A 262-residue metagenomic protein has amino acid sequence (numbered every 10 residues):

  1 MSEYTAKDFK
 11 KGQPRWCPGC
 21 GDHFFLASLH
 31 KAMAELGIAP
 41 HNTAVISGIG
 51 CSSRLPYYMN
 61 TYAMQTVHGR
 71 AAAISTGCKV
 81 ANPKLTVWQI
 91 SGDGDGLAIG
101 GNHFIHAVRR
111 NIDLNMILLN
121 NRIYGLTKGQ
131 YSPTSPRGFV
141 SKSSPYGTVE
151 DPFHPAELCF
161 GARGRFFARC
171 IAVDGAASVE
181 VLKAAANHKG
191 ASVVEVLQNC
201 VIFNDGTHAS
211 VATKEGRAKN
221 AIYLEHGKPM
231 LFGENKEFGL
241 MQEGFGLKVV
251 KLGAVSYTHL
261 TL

Functional and structural regions predicted by a protein language model:
E3, S132-A185: Conserved thiamine diphosphate
A6-V67: Active-site diphosphate/adenylate-binding microenvironment
G12, A39-T43, A81-V87, R109-N115 (+3 more regions): Short coil/turn connectors at secondary-structure junctions
W16-P18, Q89-S91, F166-I171, V193: Short catalytic-loop micro-motif centered on adjacent basic/acidic residues
C51-I123: Thiamine diphosphate
D174-S178, A185-V255: Glycine-rich, Lys/Arg-enriched anion-binding loops that position phosphate/diphosphate groups for phosphoryl
T258-L262: Conserved small/polar residues in nucleotide/adenosyl-binding loops
